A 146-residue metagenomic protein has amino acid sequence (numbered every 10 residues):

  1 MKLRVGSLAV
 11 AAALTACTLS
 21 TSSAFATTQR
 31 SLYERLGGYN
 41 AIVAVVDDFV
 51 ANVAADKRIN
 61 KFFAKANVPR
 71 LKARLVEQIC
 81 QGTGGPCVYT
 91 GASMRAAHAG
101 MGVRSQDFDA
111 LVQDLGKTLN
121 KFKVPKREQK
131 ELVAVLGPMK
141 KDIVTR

Functional and structural regions predicted by a protein language model:
M1-A11: Bacterial N-terminal signal peptides that target proteins for export
A12-L14, A66: Alpha-helical transmembrane segments and their juxtamembrane interfaces
T15-A24: C-terminal segment of classical bacterial N-terminal signal peptides
A24-R146: Core of compact, soluble alpha-helical bundle domains
